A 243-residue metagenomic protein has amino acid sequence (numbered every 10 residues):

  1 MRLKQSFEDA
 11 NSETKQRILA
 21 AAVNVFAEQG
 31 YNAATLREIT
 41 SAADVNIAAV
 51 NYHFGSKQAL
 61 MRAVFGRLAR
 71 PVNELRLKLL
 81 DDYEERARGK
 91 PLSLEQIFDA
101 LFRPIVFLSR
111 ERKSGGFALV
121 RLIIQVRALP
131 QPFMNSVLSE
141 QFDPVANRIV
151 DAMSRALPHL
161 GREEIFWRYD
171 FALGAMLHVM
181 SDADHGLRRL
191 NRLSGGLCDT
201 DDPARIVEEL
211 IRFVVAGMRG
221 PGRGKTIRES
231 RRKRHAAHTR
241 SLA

Functional and structural regions predicted by a protein language model:
M1-L3, N11: Extreme N-terminal segment that seeds HTH/winged-HTH DNA-binding domains in transcriptional regulators
R2, E140-A243: C-terminal peripheral helix-coil segments that are non-catalytic and often amphipathic
N11, K15-V23: Short, leucine-enriched amphipathic alpha-helices that occur as contiguous helical runs
R17, V25, Q29-R67: Helix-turn-helix
A59, V64, L68-E84: Conserved phosphoryl-transfer catalytic core
K78-F117, Y169: Hydrophobic alpha-helical connector segments
Q96-D99, S114-R121, A128-L157: Amphipathic alpha-helical packing segments from all-alpha helical-bundle domains
L101, I105, V120-R127, A172 (+2 more regions): Short alpha-helical scaffolding segments that buttress acidic/His motifs in well-ordered protein cores
